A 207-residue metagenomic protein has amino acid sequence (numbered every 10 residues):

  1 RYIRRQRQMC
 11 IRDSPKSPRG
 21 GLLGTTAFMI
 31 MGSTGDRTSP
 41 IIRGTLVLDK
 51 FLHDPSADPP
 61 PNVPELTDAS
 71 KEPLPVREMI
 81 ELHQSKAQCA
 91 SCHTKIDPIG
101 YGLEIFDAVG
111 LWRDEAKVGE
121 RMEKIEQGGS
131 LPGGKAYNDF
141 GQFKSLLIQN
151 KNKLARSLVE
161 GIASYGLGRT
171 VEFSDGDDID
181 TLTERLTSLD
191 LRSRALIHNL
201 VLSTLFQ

Functional and structural regions predicted by a protein language model:
R1-I11: Single conserved hydrophobic/aromatic residue that forms the stacking wall/gate of nucleotide- or nucleobase-binding
R12-I148, N152-A155, G166, F173 (+1 more regions): Sequence context surrounding c-type heme c attachment/ligation sites in exported
